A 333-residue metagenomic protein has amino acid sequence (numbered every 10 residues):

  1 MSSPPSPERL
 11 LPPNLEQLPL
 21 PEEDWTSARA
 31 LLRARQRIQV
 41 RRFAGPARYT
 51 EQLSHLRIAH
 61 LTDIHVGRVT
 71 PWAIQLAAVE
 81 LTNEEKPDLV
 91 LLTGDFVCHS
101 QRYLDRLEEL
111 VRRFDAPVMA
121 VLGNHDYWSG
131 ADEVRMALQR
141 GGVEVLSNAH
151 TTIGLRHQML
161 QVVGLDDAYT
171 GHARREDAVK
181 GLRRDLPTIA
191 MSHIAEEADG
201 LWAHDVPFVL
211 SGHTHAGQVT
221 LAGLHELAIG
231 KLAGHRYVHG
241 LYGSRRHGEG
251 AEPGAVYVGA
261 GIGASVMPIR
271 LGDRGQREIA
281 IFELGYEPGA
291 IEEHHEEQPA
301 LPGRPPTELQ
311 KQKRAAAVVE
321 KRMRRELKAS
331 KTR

Functional and structural regions predicted by a protein language model:
M1-R57, R68, K313-R333: Acidic, histidine-bearing metal-coordination/catalytic regions of metal-dependent phosphoesterases
S27-A34, L61-I74, V97-R102, D126-G130 (+2 more regions): Acidic/histidine-rich helix-loop elements that form or flank divalent-metal/phosphate-binding sites at the catalytic
I38, P46-A59, V143-E144, H150-V163 (+3 more regions): Beta-strand-turn-beta hairpins that frame and shape the catalytic cleft of phosphate-ester-processing enzymes
A59-T62, L89-D95, P117-N124, L146-A149 (+3 more regions): Active-site neighborhood of phospho(di)ester-bond hydrolases with catalytic His/Asp-centered motifs
G67-G154: Core catalytic region of metal-dependent phosphoesterases/phosphodiesterases, especially metallo-beta-lactamase-like
F96-C98, N124-W128, T151-I153, D167-T170 (+3 more regions): Solvent-exposed loop/turn segments at secondary-structure junctions within structured extracellular/periplasmic domains
M136-V143, A149, L155-G200, H204 (+2 more regions): Binuclear metal-dependent hydrolase catalytic cores centered on His/Asp/Glu-rich metal-binding motifs
R140, A195-A280, G289: Conserved beta-sheet core of the metallophosphoesterase superfamily
